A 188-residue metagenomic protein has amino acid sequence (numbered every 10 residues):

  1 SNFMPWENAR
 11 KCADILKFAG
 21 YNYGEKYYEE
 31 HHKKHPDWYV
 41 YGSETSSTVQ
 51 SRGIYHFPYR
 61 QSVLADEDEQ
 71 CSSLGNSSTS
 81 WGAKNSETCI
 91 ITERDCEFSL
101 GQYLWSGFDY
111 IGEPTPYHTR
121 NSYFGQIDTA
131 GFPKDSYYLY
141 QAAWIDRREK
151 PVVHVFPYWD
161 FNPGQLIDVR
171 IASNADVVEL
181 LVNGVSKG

Functional and structural regions predicted by a protein language model:
S1-G188: Extended substrate-binding grooves/exosites of carbohydrate-active enzymes
